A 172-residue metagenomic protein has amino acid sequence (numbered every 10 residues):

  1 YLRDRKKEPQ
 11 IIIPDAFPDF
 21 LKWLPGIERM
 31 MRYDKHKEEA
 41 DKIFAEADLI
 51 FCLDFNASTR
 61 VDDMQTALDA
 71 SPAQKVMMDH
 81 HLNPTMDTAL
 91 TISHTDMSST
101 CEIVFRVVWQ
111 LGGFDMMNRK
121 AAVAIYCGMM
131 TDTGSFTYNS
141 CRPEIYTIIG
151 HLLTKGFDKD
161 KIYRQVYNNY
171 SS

Functional and structural regions predicted by a protein language model:
Y1, I27-M31, T66-Q74, Q110 (+1 more regions): A glycine- and small-aliphatic-rich helix-loop capping segment at beta-alpha/alpha-beta transitions that lines
Y1-D4, T85-S172: A structured phosphate/pyrophosphate-recognition subdomain
Y1-E46: Anionic-ligand anchoring segments at beta-strand to alpha-helix junctions in alpha/beta enzyme folds, i.e., glycine
P9-I11, K75, I125: Hydrophobic/aromatic residues located in beta-strands of well-ordered beta-sheets within soluble catalytic
I12-P14, Y33, L53, M78-H80 (+2 more regions): Generic beta-sheet signal
A16-D19, T59, S99, E144: Short alpha-helical
L21, F51, D79, V104 (+1 more regions): Divalent metal-coordination and catalytic microenvironments
M31-L90: Active-site cofactor/cluster-binding pocket
